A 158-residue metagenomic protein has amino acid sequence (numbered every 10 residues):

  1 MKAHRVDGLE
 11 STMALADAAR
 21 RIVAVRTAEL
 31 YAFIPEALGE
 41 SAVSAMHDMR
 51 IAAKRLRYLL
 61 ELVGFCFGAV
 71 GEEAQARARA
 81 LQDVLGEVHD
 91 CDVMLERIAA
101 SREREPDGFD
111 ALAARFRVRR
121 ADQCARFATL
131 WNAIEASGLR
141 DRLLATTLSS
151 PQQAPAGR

Functional and structural regions predicted by a protein language model:
M1-R158: Cationic, histidine-enriched alpha-helical/coil surfaces that engage anionic ligands
